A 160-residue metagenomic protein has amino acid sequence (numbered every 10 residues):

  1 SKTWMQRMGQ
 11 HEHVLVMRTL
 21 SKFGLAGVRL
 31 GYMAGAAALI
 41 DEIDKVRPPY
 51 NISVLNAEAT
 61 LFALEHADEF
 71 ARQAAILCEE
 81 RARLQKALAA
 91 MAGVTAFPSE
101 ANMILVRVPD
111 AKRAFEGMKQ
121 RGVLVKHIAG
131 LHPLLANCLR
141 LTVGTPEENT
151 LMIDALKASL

Functional and structural regions predicted by a protein language model:
S1-M5: Conserved PLP phosphate-binding loop immediately N-terminal to the Schiff-base lysine helix in PLP-dependent enzymes
Q6-E12: Basic phosphate/pyrophosphate-binding loop/patch that engages nucleotide-derived ligands
H13-A90, T95-A96: PLP-dependent aminotransferase class I/II
L25, E100, P133-L135: Short acidic/glycine-enriched loop/turn segments that link adjacent beta-strands
I43, A114-G117, M152-A155: Hydrophobic side chains in well-ordered alpha-helices
L77-A82, L88-G122, L139, V143: Conserved PLP-binding catalytic core of the aspartate aminotransferase-like
F97, H127-I128: Beta-hairpin "wing" of winged helix-turn-helix
Q120-R121, G130-L160: PLP-dependent enzyme catalytic core of the Aspartate aminotransferase-like
